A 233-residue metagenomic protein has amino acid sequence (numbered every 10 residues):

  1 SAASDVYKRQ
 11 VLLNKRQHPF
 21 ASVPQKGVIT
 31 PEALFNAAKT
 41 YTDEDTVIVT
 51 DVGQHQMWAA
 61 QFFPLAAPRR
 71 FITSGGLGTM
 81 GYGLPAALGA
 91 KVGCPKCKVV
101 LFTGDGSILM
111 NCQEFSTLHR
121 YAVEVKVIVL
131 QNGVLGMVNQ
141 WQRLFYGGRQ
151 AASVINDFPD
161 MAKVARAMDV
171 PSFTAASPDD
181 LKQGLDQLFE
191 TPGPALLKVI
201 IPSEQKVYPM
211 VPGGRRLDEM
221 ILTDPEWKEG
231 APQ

Functional and structural regions predicted by a protein language model:
S1, F20-V23, D169: Charged, low-complexity surface segments at secondary-structure and domain boundaries
A2-Y7: Short, small-residue-biased leader/transition segments that mark boundaries at the very start of proteins
K8-R9, L181: Hydrophobic packing residues in well-ordered alpha-helices of helical domains and bundles
V11-A90: Active-site diphosphate/adenylate-binding microenvironment
W58-Q233: Thiamine diphosphate
